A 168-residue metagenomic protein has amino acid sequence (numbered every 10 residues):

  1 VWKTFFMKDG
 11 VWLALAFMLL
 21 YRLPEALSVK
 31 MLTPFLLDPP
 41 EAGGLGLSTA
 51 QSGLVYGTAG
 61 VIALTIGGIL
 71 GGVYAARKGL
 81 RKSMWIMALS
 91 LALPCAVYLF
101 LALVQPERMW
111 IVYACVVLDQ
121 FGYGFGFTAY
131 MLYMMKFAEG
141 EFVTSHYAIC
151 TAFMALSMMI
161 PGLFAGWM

Functional and structural regions predicted by a protein language model:
V1-L13: Juxtamembrane intracellular "pre-TM" segments in multi-pass secondary transporters
L19, L54-I62, L89, V117 (+1 more regions): Transmembrane alpha-helical cores of Major Facilitator Superfamily
Y21, K30-S52: Short amphipathic helix-loop junctions that connect adjacent transmembrane helices in Major Facilitator Superfamily/SLC
T33, G71, P161-G166: Small-residue (Gly/Pro/Ala) motifs that create kinks and tight helix-helix packing interfaces
T49-A50, G140-C150: Loop-to-transmembrane helix entry/capping segments in MFS-fold secondary transporters and related SLC/MFSD carriers
V61-I69, M158-M159: Residue-level signature of mid-helix packing/kink "hotspots" within the transmembrane helices of 12-pass Major
I66-W85: Helix-to-loop junctions at the C-terminal end of transmembrane segments in multipass secondary transporters
K82-Y130: C-terminal transmembrane helical hairpin of 12-TM major facilitator-type secondary transporters
